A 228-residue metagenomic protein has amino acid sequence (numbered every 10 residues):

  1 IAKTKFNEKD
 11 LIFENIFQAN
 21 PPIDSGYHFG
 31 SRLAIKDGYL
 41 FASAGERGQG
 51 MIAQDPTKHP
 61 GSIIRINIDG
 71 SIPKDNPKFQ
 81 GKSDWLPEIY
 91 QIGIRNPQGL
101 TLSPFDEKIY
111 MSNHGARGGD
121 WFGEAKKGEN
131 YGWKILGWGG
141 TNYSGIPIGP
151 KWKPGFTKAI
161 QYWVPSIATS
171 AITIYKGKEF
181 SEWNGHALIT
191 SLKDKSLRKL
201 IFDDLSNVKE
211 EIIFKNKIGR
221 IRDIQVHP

Functional and structural regions predicted by a protein language model:
I1-A34: Asp-box/WD-like beta-propeller blade repeats and closely related beta-sheet repeat scaffolds
K9-F13, G38-L40, F105-E107: Loop/turn elements at helix/coil->beta-strand transitions in domains of secreted/extracellular proteins
I16-P21, K78, I213-N216: Short loop/turn motifs that cap or connect beta-strands within the blades of beta-propeller-type repeat domains
Q18-P21, G45-Q49: A broad detector of the eukaryotic-type serine/threonine protein kinase catalytic domain
G30-G45, G61-S62: Aromatic- and glycine-enriched pocket-lining scaffold segments that form the walls of small-molecule binding clefts
E46-E211, G219, V226: Beta-propeller domain segments
